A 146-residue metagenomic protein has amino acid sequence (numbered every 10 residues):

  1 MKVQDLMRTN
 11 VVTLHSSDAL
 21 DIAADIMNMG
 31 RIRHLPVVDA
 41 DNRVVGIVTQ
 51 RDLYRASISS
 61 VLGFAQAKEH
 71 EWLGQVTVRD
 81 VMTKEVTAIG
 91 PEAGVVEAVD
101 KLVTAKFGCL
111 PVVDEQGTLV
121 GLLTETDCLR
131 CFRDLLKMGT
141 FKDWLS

Functional and structural regions predicted by a protein language model:
M1-N10, Q50-T87, G94, V99-V103 (+1 more regions): Tandem CBS (Bateman) regulatory domains
L14-R31, V37-D41, A88-K106, V113 (+1 more regions): The conserved cystathionine-beta-synthase
M27, L35-D52, L102, L110-T126: A glycine-centered beta-loop-beta connector
I32-R33, D39-D41, L62-F64, L73-G74 (+3 more regions): Short, charged/polar low-complexity linear motifs in solvent-exposed/disordered segments
M82, G108-C109: C-terminal basic regulatory modules in eukaryotic proteins
